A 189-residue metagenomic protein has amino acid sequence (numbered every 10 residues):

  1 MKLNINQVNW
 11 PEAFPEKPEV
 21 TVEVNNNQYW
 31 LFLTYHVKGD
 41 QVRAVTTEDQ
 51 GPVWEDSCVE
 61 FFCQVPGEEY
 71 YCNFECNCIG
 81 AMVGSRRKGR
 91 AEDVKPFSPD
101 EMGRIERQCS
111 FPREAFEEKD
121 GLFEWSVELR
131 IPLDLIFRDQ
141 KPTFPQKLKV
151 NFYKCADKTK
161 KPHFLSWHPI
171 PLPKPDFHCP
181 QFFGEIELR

Functional and structural regions predicted by a protein language model:
M1-R189: Structural preference for beta-rich elements and adjacent junctions enriched in aromatics
